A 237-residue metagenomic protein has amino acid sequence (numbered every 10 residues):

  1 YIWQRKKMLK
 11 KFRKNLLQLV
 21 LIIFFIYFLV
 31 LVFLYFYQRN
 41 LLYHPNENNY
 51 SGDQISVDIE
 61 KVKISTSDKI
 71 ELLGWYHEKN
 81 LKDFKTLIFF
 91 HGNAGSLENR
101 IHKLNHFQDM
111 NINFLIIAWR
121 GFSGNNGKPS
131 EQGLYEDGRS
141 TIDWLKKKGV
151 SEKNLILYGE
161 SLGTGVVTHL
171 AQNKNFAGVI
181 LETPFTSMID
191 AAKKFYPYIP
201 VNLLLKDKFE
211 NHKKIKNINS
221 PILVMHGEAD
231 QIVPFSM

Functional and structural regions predicted by a protein language model:
N15, L19-S65: An N-terminal hydrophobic leader/cap segment in hydrolases
S67-W144: Membrane-embedded segments
W144-K148, K153-Y198: Primarily recognizes the serine-hydrolase "nucleophile elbow" in alpha/beta-hydrolase and SGNH/GDSL folds
P200-K214, I218-S220: Active-site nucleophile elbow and catalytic-triad environment of alpha/beta-hydrolase enzymes
I218, V224-D230: Short beta-strand/loop motif that positions the catalytic acidic residue of the alpha/beta-hydrolase fold
Q231-M237: Conserved alpha/beta-hydrolase "acid-adjacent" motif
